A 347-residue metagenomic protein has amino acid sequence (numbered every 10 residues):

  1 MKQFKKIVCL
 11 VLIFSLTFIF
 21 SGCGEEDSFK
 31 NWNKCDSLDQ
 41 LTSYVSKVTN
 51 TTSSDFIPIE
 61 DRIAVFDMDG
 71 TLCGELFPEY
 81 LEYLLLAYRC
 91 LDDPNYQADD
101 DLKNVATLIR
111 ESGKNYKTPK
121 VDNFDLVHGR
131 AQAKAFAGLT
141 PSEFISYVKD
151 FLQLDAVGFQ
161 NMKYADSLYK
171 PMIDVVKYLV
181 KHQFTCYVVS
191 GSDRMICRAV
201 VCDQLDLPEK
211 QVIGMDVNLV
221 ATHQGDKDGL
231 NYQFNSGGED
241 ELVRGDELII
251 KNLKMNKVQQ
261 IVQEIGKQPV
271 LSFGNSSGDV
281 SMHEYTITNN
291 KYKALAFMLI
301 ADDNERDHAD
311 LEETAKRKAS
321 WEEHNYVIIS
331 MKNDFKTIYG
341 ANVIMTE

Functional and structural regions predicted by a protein language model:
M1-I7: Positively charged n-region of N-terminal signal peptides that target proteins for export
I7, V11-F14, G22-M68, L76 (+3 more regions): Non-catalytic pre-domain segments flanking phosphatase-related domains
E25-W32, S46, S54-D55, D61 (+1 more regions): C-terminal cap/substrate-recognition subdomain and adjoining C-terminal extension of metal-dependent phosphatase-like
E75-P78, Y83-L86, A199-V200, Y285: Short, solvent-exposed loop/turn and secondary-structure capping segments
P78-D166, K170: A metal-dependent, Asp-based hydrolase signature
